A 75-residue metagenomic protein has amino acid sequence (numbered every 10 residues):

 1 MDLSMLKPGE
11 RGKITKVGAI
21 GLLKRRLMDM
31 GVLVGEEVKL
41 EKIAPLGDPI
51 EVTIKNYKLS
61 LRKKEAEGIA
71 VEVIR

Functional and structural regions predicted by a protein language model:
S4, K39, V71-R75: Extended, low-hydrophobicity, polar/charged segments
V17-I20: A structural micro-motif recognizing beta-strand termini and the immediately following turn/loop segments
L23-R26: Short alpha-helix capping/helix-loop boundary micro-motifs
M28-M30: Methionine-biased hydrophobic packing positions in alpha-helices, especially within tandem helical repeat solenoids
A44-R75: C-terminal structural segments of small proteins and small subunits
